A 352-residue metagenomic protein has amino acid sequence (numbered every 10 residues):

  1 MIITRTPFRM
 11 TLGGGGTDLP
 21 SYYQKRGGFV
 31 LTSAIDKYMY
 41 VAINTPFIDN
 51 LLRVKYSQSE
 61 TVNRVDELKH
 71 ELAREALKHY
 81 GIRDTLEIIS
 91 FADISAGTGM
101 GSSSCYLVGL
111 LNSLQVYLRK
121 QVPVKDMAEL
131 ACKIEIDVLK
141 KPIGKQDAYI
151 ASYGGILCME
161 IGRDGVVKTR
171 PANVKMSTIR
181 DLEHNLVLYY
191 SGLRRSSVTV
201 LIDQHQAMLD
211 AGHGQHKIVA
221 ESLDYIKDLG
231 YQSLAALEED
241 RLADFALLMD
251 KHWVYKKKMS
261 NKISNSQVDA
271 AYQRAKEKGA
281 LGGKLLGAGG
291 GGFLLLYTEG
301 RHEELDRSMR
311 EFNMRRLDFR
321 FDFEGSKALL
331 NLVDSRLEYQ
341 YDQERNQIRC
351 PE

Functional and structural regions predicted by a protein language model:
M1-T11, D18-S21, V30-T32, D36-I82 (+4 more regions): C-terminal nucleotide
Y23-K25, G101-S102, P142-I143: Short glycine/proline-enriched turns and hinge-like loops at secondary-structure junctions
I82-I89: Conserved catalytic cysteine-centered active-site region of acyl-thioester-dependent Claisen-condensing enzymes
A92-T98, L281: Short pre-catalytic strand/loop immediately N-terminal to key active-site residues, enriched for Gly-Thr
M100-V124, S152-G155: DPxDG-like acidic metal-binding loop motif
G291: Glycine-rich active-site/cofactor-binding loop and its immediate structural neighborhood
